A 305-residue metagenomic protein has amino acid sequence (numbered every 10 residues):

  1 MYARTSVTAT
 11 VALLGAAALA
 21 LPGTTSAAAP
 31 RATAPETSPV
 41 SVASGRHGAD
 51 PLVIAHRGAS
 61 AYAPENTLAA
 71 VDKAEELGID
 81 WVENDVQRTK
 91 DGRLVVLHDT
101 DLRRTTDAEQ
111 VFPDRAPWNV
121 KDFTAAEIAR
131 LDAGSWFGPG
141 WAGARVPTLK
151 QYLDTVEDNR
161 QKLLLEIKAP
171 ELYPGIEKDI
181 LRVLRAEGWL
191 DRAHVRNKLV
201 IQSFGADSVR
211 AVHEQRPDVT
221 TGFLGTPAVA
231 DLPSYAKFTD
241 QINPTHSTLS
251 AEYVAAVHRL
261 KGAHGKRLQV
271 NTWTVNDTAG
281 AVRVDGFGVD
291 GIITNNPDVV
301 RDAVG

Functional and structural regions predicted by a protein language model:
Y2-G305: Phosphate-group recognition and catalysis centered on beta-loop-alpha active-site segments
